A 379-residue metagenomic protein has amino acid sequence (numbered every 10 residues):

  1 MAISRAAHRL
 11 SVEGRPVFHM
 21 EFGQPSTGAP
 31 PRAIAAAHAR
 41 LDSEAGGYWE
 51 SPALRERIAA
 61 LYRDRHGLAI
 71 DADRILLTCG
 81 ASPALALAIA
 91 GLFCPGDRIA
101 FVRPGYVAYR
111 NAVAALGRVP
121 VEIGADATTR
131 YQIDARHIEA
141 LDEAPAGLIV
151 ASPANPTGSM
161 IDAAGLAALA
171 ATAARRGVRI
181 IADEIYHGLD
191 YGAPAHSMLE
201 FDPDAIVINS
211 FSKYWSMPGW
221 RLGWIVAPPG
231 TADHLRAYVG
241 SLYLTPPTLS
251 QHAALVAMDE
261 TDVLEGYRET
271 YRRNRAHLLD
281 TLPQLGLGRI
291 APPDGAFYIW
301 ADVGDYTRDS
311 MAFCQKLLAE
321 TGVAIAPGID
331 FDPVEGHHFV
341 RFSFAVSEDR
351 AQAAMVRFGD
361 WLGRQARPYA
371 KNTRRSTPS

Functional and structural regions predicted by a protein language model:
M1-G80, L87, A257-M258, H277 (+2 more regions): N-terminal small-domain helix-loop-helix segment of the aminotransferase-like
G91-A151, A171: PLP-dependent aminotransferase-like
A127-A193: Active-site phosphate-binding strand-loop segment of PLP-dependent enzymes
F201-H234, P246-L249, H338: Active-site PLP attachment segment
P229, P246-E260, G266-Y267: Structural motif of enzymes handling amino- and sulfur-group chemistry
L235-G240, A257-D280: Structural signature of PLP-dependent enzymes
L255, Y271-L282, I290-V303: Conserved glycine-rich beta-strand-loop-beta hairpin in the small C-terminal domain of fold type I
K316-I325, F331-S379: PLP-dependent enzyme catalytic core of the Aspartate aminotransferase-like
